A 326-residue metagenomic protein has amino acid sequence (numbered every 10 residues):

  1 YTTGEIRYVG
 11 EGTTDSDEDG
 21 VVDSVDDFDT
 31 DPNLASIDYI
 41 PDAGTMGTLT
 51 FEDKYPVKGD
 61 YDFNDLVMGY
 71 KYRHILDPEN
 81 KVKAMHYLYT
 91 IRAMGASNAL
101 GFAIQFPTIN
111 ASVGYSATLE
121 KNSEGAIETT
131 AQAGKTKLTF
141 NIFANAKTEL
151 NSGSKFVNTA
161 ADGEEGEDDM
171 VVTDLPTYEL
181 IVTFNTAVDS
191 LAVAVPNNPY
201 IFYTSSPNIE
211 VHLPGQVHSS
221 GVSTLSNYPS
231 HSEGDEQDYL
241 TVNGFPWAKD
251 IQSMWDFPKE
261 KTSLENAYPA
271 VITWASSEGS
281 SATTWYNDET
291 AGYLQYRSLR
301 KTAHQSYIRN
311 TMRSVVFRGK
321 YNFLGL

Functional and structural regions predicted by a protein language model:
Y1-L49: Extracellular calcium-associated, cysteine-rich motifs in secreted modular proteins
I40, G59-D60, G95-A99: A short beta-turn/strand-edge loop motif at beta-sheet boundaries
A43-V82: Short N-terminal edge-element motif at the start of the domain
N64, A96-V113: Low-complexity, serine/threonine/proline/glycine-rich extracellular segments that form mucin-like
Y70, K83-A93: Short, well-ordered beta-strand segments enriched in hydrophobic/aromatic residues
Q105-T130: Solvent-exposed beta-hairpin/edge-strand motifs
A126-N145, E149, G153: C-terminal globular interaction/adhesion domains in large, modular proteins
A144-L326: A eukaryote-biased signal for long
